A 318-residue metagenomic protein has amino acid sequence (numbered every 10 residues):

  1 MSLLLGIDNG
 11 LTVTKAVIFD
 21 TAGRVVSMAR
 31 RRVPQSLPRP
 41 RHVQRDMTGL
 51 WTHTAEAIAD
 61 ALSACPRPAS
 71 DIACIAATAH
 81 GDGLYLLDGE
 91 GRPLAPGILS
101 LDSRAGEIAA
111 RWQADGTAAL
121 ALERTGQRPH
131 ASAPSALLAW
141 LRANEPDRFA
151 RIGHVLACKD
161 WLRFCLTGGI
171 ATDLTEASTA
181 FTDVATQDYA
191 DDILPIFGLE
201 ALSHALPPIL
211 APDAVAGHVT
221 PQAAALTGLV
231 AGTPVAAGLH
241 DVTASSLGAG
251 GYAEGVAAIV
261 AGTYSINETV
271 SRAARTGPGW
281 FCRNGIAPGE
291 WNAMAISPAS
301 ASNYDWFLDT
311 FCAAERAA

Functional and structural regions predicted by a protein language model:
M1-P96, E123, R151, A224-A225 (+1 more regions): N-terminal glycine/serine-rich phosphate-binding loop of ATP-dependent small-molecule kinases, especially carbohydrate
L5-I7, Q113-G126, H130, A136-A171 (+4 more regions): Active-site core segments that coordinate phosphate-bearing ligands/cofactors across diverse enzyme families
G23, D46, I75, D102 (+3 more regions): Residue-level signal for inorganic ion chemistry
P38-H42, A95-I98, N284-M294: Short beta-alpha connecting loops at secondary-structure transitions that line or flank enzyme active sites
S63-S100, R128-P134, R163-D183, P208-D213: Short beta-strand-loop/turn "lid" adjacent to the catalytic site in phosphate-handling enzymes
L86, E107-R111, S245-L247: Pocket-flanking alpha-helical
I98-A118: Short alpha-helix plus adjacent loop in nuclease-associated cores
